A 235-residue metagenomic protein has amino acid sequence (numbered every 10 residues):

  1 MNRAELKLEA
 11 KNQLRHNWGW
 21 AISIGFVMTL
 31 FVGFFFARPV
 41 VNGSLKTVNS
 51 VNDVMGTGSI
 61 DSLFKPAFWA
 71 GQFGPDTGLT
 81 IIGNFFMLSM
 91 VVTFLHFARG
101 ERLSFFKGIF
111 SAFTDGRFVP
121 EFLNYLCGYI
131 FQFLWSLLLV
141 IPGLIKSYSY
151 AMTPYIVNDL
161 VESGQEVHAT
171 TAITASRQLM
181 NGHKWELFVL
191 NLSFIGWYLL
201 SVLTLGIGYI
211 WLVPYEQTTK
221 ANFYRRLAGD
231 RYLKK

Functional and structural regions predicted by a protein language model:
M1-K235: Hydrophobic alpha-helical membrane segments
